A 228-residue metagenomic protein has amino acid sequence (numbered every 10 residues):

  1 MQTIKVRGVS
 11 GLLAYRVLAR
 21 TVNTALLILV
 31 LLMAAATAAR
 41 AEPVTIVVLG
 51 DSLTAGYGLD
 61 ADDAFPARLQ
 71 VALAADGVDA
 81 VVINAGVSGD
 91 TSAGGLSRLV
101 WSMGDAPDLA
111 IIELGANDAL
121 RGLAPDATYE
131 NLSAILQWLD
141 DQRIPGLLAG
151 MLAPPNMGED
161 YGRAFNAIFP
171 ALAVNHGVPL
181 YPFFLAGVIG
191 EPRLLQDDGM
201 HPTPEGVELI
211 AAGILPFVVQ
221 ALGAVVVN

Functional and structural regions predicted by a protein language model:
M1-R20: N-terminal secretory signal peptides that target proteins for export/translocation
T3-I4, A36-A39: Oligomerization/assembly interface segments of phage tail-like spikes and tubes
A19-V22, A116-N117: Residue-level micro-sites within transmembrane alpha helices that shape and flank functional polar/acidic positions
T21-A35: Bacterial N-terminal signal peptides
R40-S88, R98-A106: Serine-esterase "nucleophile elbow" of acetyl-processing enzymes
V78, G94-N228: Alpha-helical cap/lid subdomain in secreted, periplasmic, or secretory-pathway luminal O-acyl-processing enzymes
G89-A93: Acidic-and-aromatic substrate-binding clefts and catalytic sites of carbohydrate-active enzymes
